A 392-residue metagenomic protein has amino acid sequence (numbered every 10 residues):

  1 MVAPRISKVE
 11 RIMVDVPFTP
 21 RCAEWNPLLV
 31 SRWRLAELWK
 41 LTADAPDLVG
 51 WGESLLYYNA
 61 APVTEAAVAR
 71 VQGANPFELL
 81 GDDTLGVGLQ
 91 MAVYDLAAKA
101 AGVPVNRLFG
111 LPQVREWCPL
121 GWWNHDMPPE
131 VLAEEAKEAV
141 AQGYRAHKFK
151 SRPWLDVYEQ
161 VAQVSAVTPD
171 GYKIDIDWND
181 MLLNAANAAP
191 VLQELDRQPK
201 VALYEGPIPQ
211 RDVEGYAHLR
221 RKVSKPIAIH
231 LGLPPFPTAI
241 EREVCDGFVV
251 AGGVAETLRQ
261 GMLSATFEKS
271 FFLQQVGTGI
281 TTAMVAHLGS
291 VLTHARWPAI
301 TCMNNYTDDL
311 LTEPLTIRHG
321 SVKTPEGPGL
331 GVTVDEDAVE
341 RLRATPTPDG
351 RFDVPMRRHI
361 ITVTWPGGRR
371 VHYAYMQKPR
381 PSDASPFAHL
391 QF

Functional and structural regions predicted by a protein language model:
P4-V9, V14-F18, A36, G277-F392: Flexible C-terminal active-site loop/helix
K8-V9, W39-P104, V363-Y375, P379: Metal- or metallocofactor-binding catalytic centers and their adjacent structured scaffolds across diverse enzyme
F18-N26: Short Pro/Gly-enriched beta-strand edge/turn motifs at strand-loop
P27-R32, G81, L85: Short Gly/Pro-enriched turn/cap motifs at secondary-structure boundaries
W33, E53-A61, W123-M127: Glycine-rich phosphate/pyrophosphate-binding beta-alpha loops
S54, L79, W122-N124, F149-S151 (+6 more regions): A cross-domain feature marking catalytic cores of carbohydrate-active enzymes and several ubiquitous metabolic/repair
A67-V71, F77, K200, R211-P226 (+1 more regions): Shared catalytic-loop signature of beta/alpha-barrel
G110-V223, Q377: Metal-dependent enolase-superfamily TIM-barrel catalytic cores that perform enediolate-based chemistry
